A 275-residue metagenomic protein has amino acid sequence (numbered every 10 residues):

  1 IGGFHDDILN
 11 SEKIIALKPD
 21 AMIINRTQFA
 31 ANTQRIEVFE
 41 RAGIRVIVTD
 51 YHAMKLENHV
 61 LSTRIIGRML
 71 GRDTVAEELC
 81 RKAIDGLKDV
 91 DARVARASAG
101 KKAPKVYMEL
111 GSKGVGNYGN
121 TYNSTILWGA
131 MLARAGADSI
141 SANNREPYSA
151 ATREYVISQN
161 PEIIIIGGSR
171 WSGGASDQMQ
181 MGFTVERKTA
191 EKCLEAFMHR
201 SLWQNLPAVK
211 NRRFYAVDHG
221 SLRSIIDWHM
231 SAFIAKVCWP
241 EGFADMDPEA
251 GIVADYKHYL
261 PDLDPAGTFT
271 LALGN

Functional and structural regions predicted by a protein language model:
I1-I15, V90-K101, Y122-N123: Short, composition-biased local secondary-structure segments
I1-M69, P147-E195: Acidic/His-rich segments in extracytoplasmic proteins that coordinate ligands and/or metal ions
G3-H5, N120-P147: Alpha-helical, coiled-coil/dimerization segments enriched in small aliphatic residues
A21, A31-G116, S141, N205-G274: Extracytoplasmic substrate-binding proteins
T33-I36, V60, Y122-G129, R200: Short, surface-exposed alpha-helical segments at coil->helix boundaries
A97-G100, M131, E154-Q159, L206: Short, conserved, surface-exposed binding loops centered on an aromatic residue
G100, Y122-I126, A150, W228: Alpha-helix initiation and capping sites
A142-Y155, Q159, I163, G168-R170 (+5 more regions): Acidic/histidine-enriched, beta-strand-rich ligand/metal-binding domains
